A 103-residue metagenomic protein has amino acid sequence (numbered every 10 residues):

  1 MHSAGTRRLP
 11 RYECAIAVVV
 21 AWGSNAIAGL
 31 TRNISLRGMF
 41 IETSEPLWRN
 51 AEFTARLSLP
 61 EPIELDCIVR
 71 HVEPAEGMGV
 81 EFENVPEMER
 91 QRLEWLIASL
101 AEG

Functional and structural regions predicted by a protein language model:
M1-H2, R49-A51: Short Pro/Gly-enriched beta-strand edge/turn motifs at strand-loop
M1-L36, S44, E89-G103: N-terminal helix initiation/capping motif
C14, I27, I63-L65, E76: Hydrophobic core residues within well-ordered beta-strands of beta-rich domains
I16-W22, N50-I63: Short conserved beta-strand and strand-loop elements enriched in small hydrophobics with frequent Asp/Gly
W22, N33, L59, V69-H71 (+1 more regions): A residue-level detector for short acidic-glycine micro-motifs
R37, L47-R49, H71, P86-E87: Short, surface-exposed beta-strand-loop junctions and turns on beta-sheet-rich folds
F40-T43, A75-N84: Short, solvent-exposed secondary-structure boundary/capping segments
